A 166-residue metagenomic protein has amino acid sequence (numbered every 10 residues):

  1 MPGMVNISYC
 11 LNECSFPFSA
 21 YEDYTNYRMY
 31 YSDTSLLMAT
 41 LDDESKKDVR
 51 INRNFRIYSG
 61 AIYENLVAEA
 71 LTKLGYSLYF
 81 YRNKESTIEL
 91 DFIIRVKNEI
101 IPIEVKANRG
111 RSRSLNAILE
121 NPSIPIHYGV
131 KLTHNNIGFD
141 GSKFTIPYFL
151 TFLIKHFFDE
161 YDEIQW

Functional and structural regions predicted by a protein language model:
M1-E89, I94: Accessory nucleic acid-recognition modules appended to NTPase machines
Y30, Y79, I103, Y128-L132: Hydrophobic/aromatic beta-strand patches that form the interior of the parallel beta-sheet core in alpha/beta enzyme
D33-S35, R82, K106, T133 (+1 more regions): Residues at the C-termini of beta-strands that transition into short coil/loop
L41-D43, S114-L115, G141-S142: Short conserved micro-motifs at the rims of enzyme active sites and ligand-binding pockets
V67, L71, L90-R109, G129: Conserved catalytic cores of phosphodiester-cleaving nucleases, focusing on short active-site segments
N83, I124-T145: Nucleic-acid nuclease catalytic cores
R109-I118: Active-site-adjacent loop/helix micro-motif of nuclease/hydrolase catalytic cores
N136-W166: Domain-level recognition of nuclease-like catalytic cores that cleave nucleotide substrates
